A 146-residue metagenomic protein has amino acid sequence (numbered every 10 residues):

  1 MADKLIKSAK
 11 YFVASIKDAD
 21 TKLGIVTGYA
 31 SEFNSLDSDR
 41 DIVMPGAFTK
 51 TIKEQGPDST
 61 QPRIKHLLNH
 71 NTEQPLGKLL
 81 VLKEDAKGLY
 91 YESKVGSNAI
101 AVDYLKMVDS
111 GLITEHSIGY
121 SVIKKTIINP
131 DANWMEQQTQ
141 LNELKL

Functional and structural regions predicted by a protein language model:
M1-P57: Polar/acidic, low-complexity leader/linker segments enriched in S/T/G and N/D
M1-S8, K65-L76: Short, solvent-exposed secondary-structure boundary motifs
F12-D18, L23-T27, S35, K65 (+1 more regions): Residue microenvironments linked to proteolytic maturation and disulfide-stabilized extracellular modules
Q55, T60-T72, H116: Short conserved beta-strand and strand-loop elements enriched in small hydrophobics with frequent Asp/Gly
